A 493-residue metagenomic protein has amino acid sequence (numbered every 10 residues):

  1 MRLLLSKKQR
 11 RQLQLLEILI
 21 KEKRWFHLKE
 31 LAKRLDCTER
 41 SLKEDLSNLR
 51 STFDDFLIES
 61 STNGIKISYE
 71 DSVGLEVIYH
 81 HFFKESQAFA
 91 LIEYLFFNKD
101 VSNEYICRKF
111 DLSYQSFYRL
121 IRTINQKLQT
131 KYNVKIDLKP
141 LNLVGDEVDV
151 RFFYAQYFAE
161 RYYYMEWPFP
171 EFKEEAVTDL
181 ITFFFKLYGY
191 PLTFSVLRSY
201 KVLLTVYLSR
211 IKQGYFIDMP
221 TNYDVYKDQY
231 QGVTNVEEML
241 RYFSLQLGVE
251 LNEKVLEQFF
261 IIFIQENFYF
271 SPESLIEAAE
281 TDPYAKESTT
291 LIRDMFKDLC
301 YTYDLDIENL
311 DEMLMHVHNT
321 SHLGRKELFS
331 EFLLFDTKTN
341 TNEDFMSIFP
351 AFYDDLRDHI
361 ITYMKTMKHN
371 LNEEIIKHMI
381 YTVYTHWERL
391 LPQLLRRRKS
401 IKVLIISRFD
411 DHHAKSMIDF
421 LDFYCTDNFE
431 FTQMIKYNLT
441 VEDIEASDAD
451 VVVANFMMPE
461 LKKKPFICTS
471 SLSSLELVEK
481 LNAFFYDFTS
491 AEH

Functional and structural regions predicted by a protein language model:
R2-H493: A cross-family "folded-core" feature that marks the main globular domain of proteins
